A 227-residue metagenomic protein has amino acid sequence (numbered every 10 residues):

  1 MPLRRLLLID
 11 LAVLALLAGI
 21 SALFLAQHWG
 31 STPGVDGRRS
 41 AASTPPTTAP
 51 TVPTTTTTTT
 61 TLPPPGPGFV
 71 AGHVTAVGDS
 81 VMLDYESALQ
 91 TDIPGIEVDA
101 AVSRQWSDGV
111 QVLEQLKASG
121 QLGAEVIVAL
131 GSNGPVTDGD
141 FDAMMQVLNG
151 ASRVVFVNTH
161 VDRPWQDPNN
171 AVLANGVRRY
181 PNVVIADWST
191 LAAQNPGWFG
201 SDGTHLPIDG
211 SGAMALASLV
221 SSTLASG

Functional and structural regions predicted by a protein language model:
M1-T75, S119-L122, S218-L219, T223-G227: N-terminal secretory targeting modules
L6-Q27, L89, E97, A101 (+5 more regions): Hydrophobic alpha-helical membrane segments, chiefly transmembrane helices and signal peptide h-regions, characterized
P63-A143, V161-A171: Conserved SGNH/GDSL esterase-like catalytic core that processes O-acyl groups on lipids and polysaccharides
T91-I93, G150, R179-P181: Short, structured coil segments at secondary-structure junctions
A143-A151: Catalytic-core regions built around general acid/base machinery
N158-T159, S189: Short secondary-structure boundary segments
Q166-G227: Catalytic His-Asp segment of secreted/periplasmic serine-dependent ester chemistry enzymes
